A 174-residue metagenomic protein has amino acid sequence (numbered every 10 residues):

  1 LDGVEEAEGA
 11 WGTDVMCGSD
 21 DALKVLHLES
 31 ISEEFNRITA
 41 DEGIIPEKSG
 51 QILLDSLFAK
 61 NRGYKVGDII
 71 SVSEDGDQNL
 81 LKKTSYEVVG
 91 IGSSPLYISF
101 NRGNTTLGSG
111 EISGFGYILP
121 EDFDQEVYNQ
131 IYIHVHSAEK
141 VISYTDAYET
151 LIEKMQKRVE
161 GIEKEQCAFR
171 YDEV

Functional and structural regions predicted by a protein language model:
L1-V174: Membrane transport/envelope proteins' first extracytoplasmic loop
